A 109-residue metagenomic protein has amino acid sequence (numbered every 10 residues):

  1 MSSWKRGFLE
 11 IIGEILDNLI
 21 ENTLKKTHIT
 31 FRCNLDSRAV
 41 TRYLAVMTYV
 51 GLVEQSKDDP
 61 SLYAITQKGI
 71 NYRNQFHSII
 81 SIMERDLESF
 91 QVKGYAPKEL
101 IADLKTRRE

Functional and structural regions predicted by a protein language model:
M1-E14, A39: Short alpha-helical segments that sit at the start of domains
I15-N22: Short helix-to-turn junction characteristic of helix-turn-helix DNA-binding domains, especially the helix
T23-R32: Short acidic, hydrophobic short linear motifs in intrinsically disordered regions
N34-Y49: Short amphipathic alpha-helical interaction segments
T48-K57: A short, conserved structural fragment
D59-H77: Basic, amphipathic "hinge/linker" alpha-helix immediately C-terminal to the N-terminal HTH DNA-binding motif
H77-E109: Amphipathic alpha-helical dimerization/coiled-coil segments that flank or bridge DNA-binding/regulatory modules
